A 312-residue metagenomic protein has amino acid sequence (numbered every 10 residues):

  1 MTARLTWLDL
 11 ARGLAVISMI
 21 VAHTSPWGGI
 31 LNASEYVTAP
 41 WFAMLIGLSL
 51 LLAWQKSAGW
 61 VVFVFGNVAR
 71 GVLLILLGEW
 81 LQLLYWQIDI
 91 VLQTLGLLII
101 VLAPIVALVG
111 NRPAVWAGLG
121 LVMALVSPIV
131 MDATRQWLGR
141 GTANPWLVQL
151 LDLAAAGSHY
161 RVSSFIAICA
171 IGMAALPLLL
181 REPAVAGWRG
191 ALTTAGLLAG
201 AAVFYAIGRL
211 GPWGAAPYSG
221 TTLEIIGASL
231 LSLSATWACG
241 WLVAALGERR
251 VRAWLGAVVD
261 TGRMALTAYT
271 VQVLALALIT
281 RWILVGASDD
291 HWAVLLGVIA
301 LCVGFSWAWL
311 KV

Functional and structural regions predicted by a protein language model:
M1-V312: Alpha-helical transmembrane segments and their immediate juxtamembrane cytosolic regions
